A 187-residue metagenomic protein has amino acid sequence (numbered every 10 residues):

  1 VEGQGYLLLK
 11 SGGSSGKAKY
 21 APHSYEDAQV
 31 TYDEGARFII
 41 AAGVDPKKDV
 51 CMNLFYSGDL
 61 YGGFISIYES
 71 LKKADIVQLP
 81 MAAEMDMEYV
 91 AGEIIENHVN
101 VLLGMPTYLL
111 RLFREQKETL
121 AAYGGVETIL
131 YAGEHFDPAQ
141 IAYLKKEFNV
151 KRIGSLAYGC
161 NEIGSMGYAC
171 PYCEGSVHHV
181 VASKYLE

Functional and structural regions predicted by a protein language model:
V1-K10, G16-A41: Nucleotide 5′-phosphate-binding alpha/beta core
G3, P46, V180-V181: A generic fold-level signal
S11-G12, L186: Hydrophobic alpha-helical segments that mediate membrane insertion or helix-helix packing
G12-G16, G62-F64, G104, G133 (+1 more regions): Glycine-centered flexibility sites
Y25-F38, V50-L110: AMP-binding/adenylate-forming
I40-D45, L120-A122: Glycine-rich helix-loop-beta junction characteristic of Rossmann-like nucleotide cofactor-binding loops
K47-K48, V126: Phosphate-coordination loops involved in phosphoryl transfer and adenosine-cofactor binding
V77-E187: Active-site glycine/GP-rich loop and adjacent strand/helix microenvironment that borders small-molecule binding pockets
